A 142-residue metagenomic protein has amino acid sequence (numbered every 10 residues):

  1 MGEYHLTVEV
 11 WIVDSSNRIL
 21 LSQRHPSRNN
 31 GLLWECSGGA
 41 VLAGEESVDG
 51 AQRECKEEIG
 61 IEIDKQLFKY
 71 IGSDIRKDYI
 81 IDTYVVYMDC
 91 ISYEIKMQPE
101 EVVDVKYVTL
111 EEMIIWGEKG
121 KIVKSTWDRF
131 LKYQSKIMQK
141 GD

Functional and structural regions predicted by a protein language model:
M1-V8, V13-R53, E57: Conserved Nudix-box catalytic region and its N-terminal flanking loop in Nudix hydrolases and closely related
V10-I12, V41-G44, D49-C55, Q66 (+3 more regions): Short C-terminal domain-edge/linker segments immediately following a structured domain
R28-L32, G72-D142: Nudix hydrolase/Nudix homology domain
E62-I71: A short coil-to-beta-strand element that immediately follows conserved catalytic motifs
